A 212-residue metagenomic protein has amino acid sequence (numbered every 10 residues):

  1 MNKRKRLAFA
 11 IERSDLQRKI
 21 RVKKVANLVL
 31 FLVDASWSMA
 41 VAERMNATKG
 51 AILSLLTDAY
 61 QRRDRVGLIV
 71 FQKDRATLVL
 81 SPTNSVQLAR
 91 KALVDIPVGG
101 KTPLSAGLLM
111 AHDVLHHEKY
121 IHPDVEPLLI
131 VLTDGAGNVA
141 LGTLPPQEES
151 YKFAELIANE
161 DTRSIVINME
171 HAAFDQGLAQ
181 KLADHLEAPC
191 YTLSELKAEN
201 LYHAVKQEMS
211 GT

Functional and structural regions predicted by a protein language model:
M1-L30, S38-R44, Q61-D64, A76: Acidic, polar low-complexity linker/tail segments
K19-K23, D58, L68, S81 (+1 more regions): Replace "in large, NTP-powered and nucleic-acid-processing enzymes" with "in large, NTP-powered factors and other
D34: Residues that scaffold, gate, or flank divalent-cation-dependent active/transport sites
M39, Q61, Q72-L109, V139 (+2 more regions): Short, charged loop segments at secondary-structure junctions
A47-R62, G67-L68: An active-site-proximal "capping" alpha-helix that borders the catalytic cofactor pocket
S85-E126, I167-G177: Von Willebrand factor
A136-H185: VWA/integrin I-like adhesion module and closely mimicked acidic/polar interface patches used
L182-T212: C-terminal helix of von Willebrand factor
